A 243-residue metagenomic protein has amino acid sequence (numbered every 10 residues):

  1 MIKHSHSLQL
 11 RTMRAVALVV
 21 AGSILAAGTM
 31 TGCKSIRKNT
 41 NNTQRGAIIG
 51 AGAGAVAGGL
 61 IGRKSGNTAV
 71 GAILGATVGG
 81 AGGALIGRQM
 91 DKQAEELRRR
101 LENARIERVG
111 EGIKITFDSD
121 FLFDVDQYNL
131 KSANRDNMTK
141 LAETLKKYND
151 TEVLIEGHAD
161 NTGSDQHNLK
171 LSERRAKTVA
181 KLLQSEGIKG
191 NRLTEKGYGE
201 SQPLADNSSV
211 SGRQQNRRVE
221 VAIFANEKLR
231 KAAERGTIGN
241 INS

Functional and structural regions predicted by a protein language model:
M1-M13: N-terminal secretory signal peptides that target proteins for export/translocation
K34-E96: Short, low-complexity, glycine-enriched hydrophobic/amphipathic alpha-helices that associate with lipid bilayers
A47-V56, A72, K92, E96 (+4 more regions): Extracytoplasmic/secreted proteins, especially bacterial periplasmic and envelope-associated proteins
M90-F121, E234: Amphipathic, membrane-active segments
R100, F123-G157, Q184, Q214-N216 (+2 more regions): Periplasmic peptidoglycan-binding/anchoring modules of Gram-negative envelope and division proteins
E102, V109-I113, F117-S119, D126 (+4 more regions): Envelope-exposed proteins and targeting segments
H158-A232: Periplasmic OmpA-like peptidoglycan-binding domain that tethers envelope proteins to the cell wall
